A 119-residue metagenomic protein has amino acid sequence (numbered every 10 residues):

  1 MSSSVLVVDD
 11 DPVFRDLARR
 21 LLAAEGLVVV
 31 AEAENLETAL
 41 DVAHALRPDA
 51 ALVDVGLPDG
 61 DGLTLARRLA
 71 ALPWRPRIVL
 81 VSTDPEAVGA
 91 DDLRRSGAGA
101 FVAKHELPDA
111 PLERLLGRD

Functional and structural regions predicted by a protein language model:
V8-D9, A33, A51: Conserved sequence signature across two-component system core domains
P12-A31: Two-component/phosphorelay signaling modules centered on CheY-like receiver
N35-T38, D61-T64: Acidic catalytic/metal-coordinating carboxylates
D54: Active-site residues of response regulator receiver
P58, E86: The feature encodes the CheY-like receiver
G62, L93-A100: As written
L63-W74: Short amphipathic alpha-helix used as the core "switch/output" element in two-component signaling
V81-S82: Hydrophobic/aromatic residues positioned on beta-strands within the core alpha/beta folds
